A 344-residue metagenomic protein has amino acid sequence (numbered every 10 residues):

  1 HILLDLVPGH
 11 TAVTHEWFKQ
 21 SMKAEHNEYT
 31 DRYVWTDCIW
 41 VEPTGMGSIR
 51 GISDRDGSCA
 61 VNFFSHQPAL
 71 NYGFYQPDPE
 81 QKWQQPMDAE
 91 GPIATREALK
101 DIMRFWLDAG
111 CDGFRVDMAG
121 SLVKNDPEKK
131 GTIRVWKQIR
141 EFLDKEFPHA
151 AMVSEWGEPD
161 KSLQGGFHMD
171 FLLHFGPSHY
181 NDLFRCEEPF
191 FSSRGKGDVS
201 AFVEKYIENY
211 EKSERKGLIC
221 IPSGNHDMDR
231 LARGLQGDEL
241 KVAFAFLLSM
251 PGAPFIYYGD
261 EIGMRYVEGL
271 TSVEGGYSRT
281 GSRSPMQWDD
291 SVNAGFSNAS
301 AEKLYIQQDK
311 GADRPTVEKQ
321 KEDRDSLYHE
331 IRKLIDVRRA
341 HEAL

Functional and structural regions predicted by a protein language model:
H1-A94, D108, A119-F167, M286: Acidic/aromatic-lined carbohydrate-recognition and catalytic surfaces of CAZymes acting on diverse glycans
I2-L4, F114, M152-S154, L173 (+2 more regions): Hydrophobic faces of well-ordered beta-strands that scaffold small-molecule active sites in alpha/beta enzyme cores
D5, L99, W106, V116-D117 (+6 more regions): Conserved, mostly hydrophobic/aromatic
A12-M22, V153-E188, R265-T280: Substrate-binding cleft/loops of secretory-pathway carbohydrate-active enzymes
H66, Y72-F74, Q81, M118-N125 (+1 more regions): Active-site clefts of carbohydrate-active enzymes
E90-A109, D238-F244: Short, acidic/polar
C111, A119, G252-A253: A structural motif
D144-E146, E158, L163-G166, A201 (+3 more regions): Loop/helix patches that line or flank the sugar-binding groove of alpha-linked glycan CAZymes
